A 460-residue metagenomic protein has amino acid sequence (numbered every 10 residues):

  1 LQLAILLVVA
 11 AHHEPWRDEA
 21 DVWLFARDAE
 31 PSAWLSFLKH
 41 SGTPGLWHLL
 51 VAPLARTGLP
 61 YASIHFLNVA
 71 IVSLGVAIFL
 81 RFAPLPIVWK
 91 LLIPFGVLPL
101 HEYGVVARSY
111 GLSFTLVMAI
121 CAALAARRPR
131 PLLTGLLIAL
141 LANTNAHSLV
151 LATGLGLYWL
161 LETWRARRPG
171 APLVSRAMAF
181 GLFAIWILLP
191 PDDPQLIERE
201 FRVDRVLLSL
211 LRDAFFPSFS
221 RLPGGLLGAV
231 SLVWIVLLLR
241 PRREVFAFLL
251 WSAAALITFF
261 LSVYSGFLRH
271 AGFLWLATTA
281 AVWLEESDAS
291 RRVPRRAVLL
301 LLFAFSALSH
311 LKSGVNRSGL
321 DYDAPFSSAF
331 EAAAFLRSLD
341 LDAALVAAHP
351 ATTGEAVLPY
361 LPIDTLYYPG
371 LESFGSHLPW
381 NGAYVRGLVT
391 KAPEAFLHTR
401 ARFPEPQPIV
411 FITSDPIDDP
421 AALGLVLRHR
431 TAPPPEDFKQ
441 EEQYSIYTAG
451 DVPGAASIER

Functional and structural regions predicted by a protein language model:
L1, R176-G181, A229-V230, D288-G314: Signature aromatic-anchored transmembrane alpha helix within multi-pass, membrane-resident enzymes that catalyze glycan
L1-E19, A179-D192, I257-T258: Transmembrane signal-anchor helices characteristic of membrane glycosylation enzymes that use polyprenol
W23-F25, P31-A70, E355: Short hydrophobic/aromatic helix or loop-helix immediately within or flanking a transmembrane segment in polytopic
A33-W34, P99-H101, M118-A119, P131-G156 (+1 more regions): Membrane-interface alpha helices of multi-pass inner-membrane proteins
F66-L91, V236: Transmembrane-helix motifs of polytopic, lipid-linked glycan transferases
V105-G111: Short acidic/glycine- and proline-prone juxtamembrane loop motifs at membrane-interface regions of multi-pass membrane
V117-L133, T163-R165, D288: Membrane-interface transmembrane helices that cradle and orient dolichyl/undecaprenyl
P362-R460: Luminal/periplasmic acceptor-recognition loop/helix of membrane-associated glycosyltransferases
